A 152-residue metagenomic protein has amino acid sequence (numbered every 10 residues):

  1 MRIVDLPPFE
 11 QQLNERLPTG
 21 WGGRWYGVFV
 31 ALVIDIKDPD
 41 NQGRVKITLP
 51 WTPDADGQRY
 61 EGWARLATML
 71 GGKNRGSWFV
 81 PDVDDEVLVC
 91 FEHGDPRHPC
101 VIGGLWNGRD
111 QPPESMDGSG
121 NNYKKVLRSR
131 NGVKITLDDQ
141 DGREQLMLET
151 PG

Functional and structural regions predicted by a protein language model:
M1-G152: Amphipathic alpha-helical and helix-coil boundary elements used as assembly and membrane-proximal scaffolds
